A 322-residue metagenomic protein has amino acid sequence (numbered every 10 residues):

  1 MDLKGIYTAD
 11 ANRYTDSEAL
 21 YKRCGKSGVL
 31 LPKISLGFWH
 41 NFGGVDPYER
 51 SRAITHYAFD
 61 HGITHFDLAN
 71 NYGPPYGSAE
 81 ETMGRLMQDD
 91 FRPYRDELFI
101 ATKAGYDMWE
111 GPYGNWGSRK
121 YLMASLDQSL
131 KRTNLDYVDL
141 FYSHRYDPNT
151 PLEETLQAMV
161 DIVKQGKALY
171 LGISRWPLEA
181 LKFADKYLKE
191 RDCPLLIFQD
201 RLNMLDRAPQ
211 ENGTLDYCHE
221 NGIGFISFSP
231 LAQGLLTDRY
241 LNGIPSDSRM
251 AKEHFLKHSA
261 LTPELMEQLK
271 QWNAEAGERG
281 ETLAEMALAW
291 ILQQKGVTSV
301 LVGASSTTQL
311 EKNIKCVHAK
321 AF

Functional and structural regions predicted by a protein language model:
M1-L98, K164: N-terminal binding-site loop/beta-alpha segment at the start of enzyme catalytic domains that lines or forms
D2-E18, T150-F322: Beta/alpha (TIM)-barrel catalytic core signal, keyed to glycine-rich beta->alpha loops juxtaposed to Asp/Glu that bind
C24, L36, S51, A58 (+13 more regions): Conserved, mostly hydrophobic/aromatic
G25-G43, A101-G114, Y137, Y142: N-terminal small/glycine-rich loop or linker at the start of catalytic domains across soluble metabolic enzymes
F38, L68-N70, L98, T102-A104 (+5 more regions): A cross-domain feature marking catalytic cores of carbohydrate-active enzymes and several ubiquitous metabolic/repair
V45-F59, G117-T133, L181-D185: Short, acidic/polar
D46-R50, S78, T82, Y113-Y121 (+2 more regions): Alpha-helix N-cap and loop-to-helix initiation/capping positions
E110-Y142, R201-R207: Active-site gating/metal-coordination segments in enzymes
